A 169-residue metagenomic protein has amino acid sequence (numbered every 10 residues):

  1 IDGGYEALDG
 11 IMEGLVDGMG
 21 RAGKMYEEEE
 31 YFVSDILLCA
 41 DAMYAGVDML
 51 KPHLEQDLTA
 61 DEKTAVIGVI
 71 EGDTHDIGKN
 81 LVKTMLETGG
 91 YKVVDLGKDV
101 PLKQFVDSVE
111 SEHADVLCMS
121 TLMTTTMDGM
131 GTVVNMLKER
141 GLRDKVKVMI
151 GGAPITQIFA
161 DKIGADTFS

Functional and structural regions predicted by a protein language model:
I1-D57: Long amphipathic alpha-helical segments
M12-E13, D41, N80, T84 (+1 more regions): Surface-exposed alpha-helical interface segments used for non-catalytic interactions
V16, I70-D73, D99, P154: Short glycine-enriched loops at secondary-structure junctions
F32, T74-H75, T126: Alpha-helix N-cap/loop-to-helix initiation residues
L54-V69, V134-K138, D144: Long, low-complexity, intrinsically disordered polar/charged segments
A60-L96: Glycine-rich active-site/cofactor-binding loop and its immediate structural neighborhood
V82-G89, V94-A165: Cofactor-cradling patches in redox/metallo enzymes
T167-S169: Short acidic-hydrophobic, aromatic-tinged amphipathic segments that line or gate anion-handling sites
